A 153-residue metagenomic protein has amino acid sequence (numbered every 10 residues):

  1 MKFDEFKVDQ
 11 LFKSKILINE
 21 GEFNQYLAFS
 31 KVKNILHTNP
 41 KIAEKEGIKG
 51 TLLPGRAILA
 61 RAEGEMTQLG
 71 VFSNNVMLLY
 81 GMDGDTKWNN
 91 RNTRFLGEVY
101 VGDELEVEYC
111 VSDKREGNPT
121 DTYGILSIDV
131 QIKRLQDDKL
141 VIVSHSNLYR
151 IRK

Functional and structural regions predicted by a protein language model:
M1-L11, F95-K153: HotDog/MaoC-like acyl-thioester-processing domains
M1-W88, R152-K153: Hot-dog-fold acyl-thioester-processing enzymes
E46, T51, T93, I128-D129: Hydrophobic alpha-helical context, especially transmembrane and signal-peptide helices
W88-R94: A beta-strand/beta-hairpin structural motif
